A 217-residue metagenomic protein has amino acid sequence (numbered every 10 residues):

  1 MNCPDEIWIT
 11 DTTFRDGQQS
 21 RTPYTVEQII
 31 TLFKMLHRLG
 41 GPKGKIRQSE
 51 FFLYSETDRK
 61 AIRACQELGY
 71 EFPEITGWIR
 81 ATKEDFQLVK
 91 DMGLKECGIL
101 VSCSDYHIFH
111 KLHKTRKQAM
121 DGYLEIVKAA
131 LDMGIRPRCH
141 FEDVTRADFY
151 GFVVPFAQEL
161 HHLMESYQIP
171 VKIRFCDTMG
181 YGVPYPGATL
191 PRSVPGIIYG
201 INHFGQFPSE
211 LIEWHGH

Functional and structural regions predicted by a protein language model:
N2-I9, Q19-K45, R63-L68, K83-I212: Alpha/beta enzyme core
F14-Q18: Conserved phosphate/anionic-ligand binding catalytic regions in large, soluble enzymes, centered on
S49-F52: Metallocofactor- and cofactor-centric catalytic cores in central/energy metabolism, strongly enriched
Y54-T57, F149: Conserved glycine-rich "GG(E/T)P / GGGxP" loop and the immediately following alpha-helix in the radical SAM core
E56, G77-T82, L211-H217: Glycine-rich beta-to-alpha transition loops that act as phosphate-gripper elements at the mouths of alpha/beta enzyme
T57-E74: Basic, amphipathic N-terminal segments that precede the first structured/catalytic domain
E71-I79, M164: A glycine-rich helix N-cap at a beta->alpha junction
